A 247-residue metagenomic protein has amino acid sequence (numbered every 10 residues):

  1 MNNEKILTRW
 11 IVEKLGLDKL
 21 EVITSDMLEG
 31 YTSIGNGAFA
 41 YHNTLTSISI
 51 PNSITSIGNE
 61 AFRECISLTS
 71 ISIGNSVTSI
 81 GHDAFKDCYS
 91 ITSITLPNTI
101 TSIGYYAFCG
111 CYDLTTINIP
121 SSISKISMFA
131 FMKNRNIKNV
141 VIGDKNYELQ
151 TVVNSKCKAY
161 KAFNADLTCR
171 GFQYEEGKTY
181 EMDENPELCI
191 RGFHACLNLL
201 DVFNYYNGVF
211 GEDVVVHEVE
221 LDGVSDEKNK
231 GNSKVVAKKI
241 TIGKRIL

Functional and structural regions predicted by a protein language model:
M1-G37, I50, N136-T179, E184-G192 (+1 more regions): N-terminal capping/linker segments that flank leucine-rich repeat
M1-I6, K14-S33, N43-S56, I66-S79 (+3 more regions): Structural signature of tandem-repeat unit edges
I11, G35-A40, G58-R63, G81-K86 (+2 more regions): Consensus positions within tandem repeat domains that build extended binding/scaffold surfaces
L20, F39-Y41, F62-E64, T78 (+7 more regions): Intrinsically disordered, low-complexity, compositionally biased regions/tails
